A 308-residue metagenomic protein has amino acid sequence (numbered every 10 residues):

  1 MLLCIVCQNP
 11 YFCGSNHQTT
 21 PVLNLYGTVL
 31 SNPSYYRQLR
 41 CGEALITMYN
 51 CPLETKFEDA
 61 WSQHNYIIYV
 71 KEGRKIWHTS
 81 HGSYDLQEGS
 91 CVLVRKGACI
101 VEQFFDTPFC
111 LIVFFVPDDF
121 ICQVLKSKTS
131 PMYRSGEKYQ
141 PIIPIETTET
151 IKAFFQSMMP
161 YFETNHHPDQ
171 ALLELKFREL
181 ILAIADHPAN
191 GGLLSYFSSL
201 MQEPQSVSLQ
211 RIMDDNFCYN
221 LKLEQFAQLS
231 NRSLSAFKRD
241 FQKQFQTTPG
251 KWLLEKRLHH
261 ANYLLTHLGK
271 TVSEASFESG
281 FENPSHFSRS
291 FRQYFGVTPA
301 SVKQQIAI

Functional and structural regions predicted by a protein language model:
L2-G42, T164: A short, N-terminal "cap"/entry segment at the start of jelly-roll beta-barrel domains of the cupin/DSBH fold
C7, S15, G27, H267 (+1 more regions): …primarily DNA-binding HTH/wHTH and HhH modules…
R37-G136: N-terminal regulatory/effector-sensing and dimerization cores that precede helix-turn-helix DNA-binding domains
Y66-Y69, F120, T150, F154-S157 (+1 more regions): Amphipathic, well-ordered alpha-helical segments in soluble domains
G89, F237-F241, H286-F287, F291: Short hydrophobic/aromatic patch on the recognition helix
G136-E149, F162-Y219, E224-L229, K243-K251 (+1 more regions): Short, Lys/Arg-enriched, Trp-marked, Pro/Gly-tolerant hinge/linker segments that flank
R211, D215, Y219-A227, R232 (+2 more regions): Terminal helix-turn-helix DNA-binding modules in bacterial transcription factors
